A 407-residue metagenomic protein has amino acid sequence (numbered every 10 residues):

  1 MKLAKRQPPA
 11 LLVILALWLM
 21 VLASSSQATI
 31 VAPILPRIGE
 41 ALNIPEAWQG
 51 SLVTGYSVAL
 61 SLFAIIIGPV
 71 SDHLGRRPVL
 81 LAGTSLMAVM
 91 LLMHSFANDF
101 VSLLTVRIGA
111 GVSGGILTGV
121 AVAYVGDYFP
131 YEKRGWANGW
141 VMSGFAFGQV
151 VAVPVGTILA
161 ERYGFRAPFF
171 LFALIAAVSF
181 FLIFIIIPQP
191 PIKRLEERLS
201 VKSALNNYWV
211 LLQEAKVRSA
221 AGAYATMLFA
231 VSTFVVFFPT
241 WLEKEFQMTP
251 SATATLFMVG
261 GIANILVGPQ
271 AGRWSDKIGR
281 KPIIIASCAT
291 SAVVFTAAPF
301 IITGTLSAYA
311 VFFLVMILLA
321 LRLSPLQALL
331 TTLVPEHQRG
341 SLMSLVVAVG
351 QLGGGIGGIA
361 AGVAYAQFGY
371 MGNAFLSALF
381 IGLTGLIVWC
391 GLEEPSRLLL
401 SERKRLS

Functional and structural regions predicted by a protein language model:
K2-Q7, P188-A221: Juxtamembrane intracellular "pre-TM" segments in multi-pass secondary transporters
N43, G75, F96-S102, P130 (+3 more regions): Helix-breaking motifs and short loop linkers at transmembrane-helix boundaries and internal kinks in secondary membrane
L62-V101, S275: Conserved MFS/SLC helix-loop-helix module at the cytosolic interface between two early adjacent transmembrane helices
S102, Y131, W140-I187: Helix-loop-helix hairpin linking two adjacent transmembrane segments in secondary transporters
V106-F147: Cytoplasmic helix-loop-helix junction between adjacent transmembrane helices in 12-TM secondary transporters
K216-M258: Extracytoplasmic gate region of multi-pass secondary transporters
K281-L326: C-terminal transmembrane helical hairpin of 12-TM major facilitator-type secondary transporters
L333-F368: A late C-terminal transmembrane helix in Major Facilitator Superfamily
